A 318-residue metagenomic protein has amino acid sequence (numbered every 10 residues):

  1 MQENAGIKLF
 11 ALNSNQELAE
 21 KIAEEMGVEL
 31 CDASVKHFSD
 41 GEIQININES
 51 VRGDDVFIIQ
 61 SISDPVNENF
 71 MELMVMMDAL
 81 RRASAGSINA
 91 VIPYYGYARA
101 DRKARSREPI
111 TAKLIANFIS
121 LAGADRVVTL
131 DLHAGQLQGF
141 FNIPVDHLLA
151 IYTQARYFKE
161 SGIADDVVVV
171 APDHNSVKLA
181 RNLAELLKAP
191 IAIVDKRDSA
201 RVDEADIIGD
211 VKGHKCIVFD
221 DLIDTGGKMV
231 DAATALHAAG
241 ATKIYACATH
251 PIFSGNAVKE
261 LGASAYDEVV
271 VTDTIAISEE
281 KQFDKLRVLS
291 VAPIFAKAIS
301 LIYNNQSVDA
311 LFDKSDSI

Functional and structural regions predicted by a protein language model:
M1-I318: PRPP-associated nucleotide enzymes
